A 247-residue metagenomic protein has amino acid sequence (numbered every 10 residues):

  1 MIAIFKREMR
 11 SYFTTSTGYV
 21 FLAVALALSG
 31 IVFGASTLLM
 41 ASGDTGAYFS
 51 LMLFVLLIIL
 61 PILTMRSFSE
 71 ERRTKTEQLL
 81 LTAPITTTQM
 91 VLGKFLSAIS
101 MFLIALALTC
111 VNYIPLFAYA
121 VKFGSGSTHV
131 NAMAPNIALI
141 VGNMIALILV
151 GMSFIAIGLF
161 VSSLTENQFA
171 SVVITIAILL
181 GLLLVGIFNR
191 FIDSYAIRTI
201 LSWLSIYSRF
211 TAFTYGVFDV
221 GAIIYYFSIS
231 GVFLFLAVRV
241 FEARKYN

Functional and structural regions predicted by a protein language model:
M1-S67, V111, F123, G221-N247: Hydrophobic alpha-helical transmembrane segments
E8, I114-P115, A156-F160, L180 (+2 more regions): Alpha-helical transmembrane segments of multipass membrane proteins
V32-G34, S42-G46, S50-V55, S97-E166 (+1 more regions): Secretory targeting signals
S36-G46, L164, S171-V240, N247: Terminal transmembrane helical anchor/hairpin motif
D44-T45, L63-L81, F95: Transmembrane helix boundary and interhelical loop/hinge segments in multi-pass membrane proteins
M90, F95-T109, I174-N189: Hydrophobic alpha-helical membrane-insertion segments
